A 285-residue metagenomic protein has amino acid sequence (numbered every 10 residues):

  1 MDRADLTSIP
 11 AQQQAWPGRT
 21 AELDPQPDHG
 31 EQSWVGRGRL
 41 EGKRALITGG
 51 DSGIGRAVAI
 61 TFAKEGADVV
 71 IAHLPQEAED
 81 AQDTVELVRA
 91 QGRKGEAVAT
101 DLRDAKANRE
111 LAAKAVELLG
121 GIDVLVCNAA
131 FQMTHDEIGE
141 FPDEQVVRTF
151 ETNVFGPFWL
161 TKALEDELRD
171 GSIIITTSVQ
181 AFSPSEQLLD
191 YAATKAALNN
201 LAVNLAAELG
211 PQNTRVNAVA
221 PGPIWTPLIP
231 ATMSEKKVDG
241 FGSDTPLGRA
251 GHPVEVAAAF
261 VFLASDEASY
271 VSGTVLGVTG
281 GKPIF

Functional and structural regions predicted by a protein language model:
L6-P10, L23, E31-Q32, H135 (+2 more regions): Short C-terminal tail/terminal secondary-structure segment of NAD(P)H-dependent dehydrogenase/reductase domains
D136-I138, P142-V147, F241: Substrate-binding pocket helix/loop in short-chain dehydrogenase/reductase
F141, P184-A192, N204: Active-site loop-to-helix junction immediately N-terminal to the catalytic Tyr of the SDR YXXXK motif in Rossmann-fold
F158, E167, R249-V278, P283-I284: C-terminal substrate-recognition "lid" of short-chain dehydrogenase/reductases
T161, T194: Active-site helix of classical SDR
D166, A207-P211, S269: Alpha-helical segment proximal to the catalytic Tyr-Lys
S178: Residue(s) in the substrate-gating loop at a strand-loop-helix junction that position the organic substrate next
